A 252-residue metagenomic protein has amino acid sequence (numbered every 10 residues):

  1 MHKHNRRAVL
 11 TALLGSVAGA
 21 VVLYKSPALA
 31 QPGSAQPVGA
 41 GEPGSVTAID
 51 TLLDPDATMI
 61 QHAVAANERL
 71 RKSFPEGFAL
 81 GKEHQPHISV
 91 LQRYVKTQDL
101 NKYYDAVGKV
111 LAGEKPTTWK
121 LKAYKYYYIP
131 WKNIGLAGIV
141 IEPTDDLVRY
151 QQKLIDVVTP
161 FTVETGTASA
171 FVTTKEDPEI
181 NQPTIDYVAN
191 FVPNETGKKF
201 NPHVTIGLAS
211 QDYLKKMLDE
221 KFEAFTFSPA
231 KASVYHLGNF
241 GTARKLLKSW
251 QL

Functional and structural regions predicted by a protein language model:
L10, L14-V17, V21-L23, Q31-W131 (+3 more regions): Basic, often amphipathic N-terminal segments
G138-P143: Short histidine-centered catalytic/ligand-binding loop motif
